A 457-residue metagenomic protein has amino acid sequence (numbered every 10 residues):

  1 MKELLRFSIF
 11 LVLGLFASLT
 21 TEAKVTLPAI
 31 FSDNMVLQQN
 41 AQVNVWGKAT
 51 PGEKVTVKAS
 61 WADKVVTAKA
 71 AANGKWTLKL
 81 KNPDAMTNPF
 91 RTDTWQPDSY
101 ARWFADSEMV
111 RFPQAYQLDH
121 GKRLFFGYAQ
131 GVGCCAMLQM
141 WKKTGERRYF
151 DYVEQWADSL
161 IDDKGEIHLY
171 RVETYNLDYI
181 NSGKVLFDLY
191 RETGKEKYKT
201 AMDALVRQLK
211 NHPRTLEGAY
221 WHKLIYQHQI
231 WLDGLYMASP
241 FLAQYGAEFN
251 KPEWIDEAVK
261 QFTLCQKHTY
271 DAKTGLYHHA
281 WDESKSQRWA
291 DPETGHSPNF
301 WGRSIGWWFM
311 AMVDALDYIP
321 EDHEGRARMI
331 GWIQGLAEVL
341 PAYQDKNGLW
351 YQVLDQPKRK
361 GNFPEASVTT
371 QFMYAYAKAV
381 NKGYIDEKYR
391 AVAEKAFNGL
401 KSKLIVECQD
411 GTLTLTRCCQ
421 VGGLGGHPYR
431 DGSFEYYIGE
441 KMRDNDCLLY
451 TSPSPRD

Functional and structural regions predicted by a protein language model:
S8-S18: Bacterial N-terminal signal peptides
A23-P51: Non-catalytic, glycine-rich low-complexity segments
G52-P89, T94: Extended acidic/polar, glycine-enriched regions that form or flank non-catalytic beta-rich accessory modules
N88-I161, E196-A204, H212, L216-E217 (+1 more regions): Low-complexity, Ser/Thr/Pro/Gly-enriched N-terminal "stalk/linker" regions
F90-D93, P97, D106-G131, K142 (+10 more regions): Solvent-exposed loop and edge beta-strand segments that line ligand/cofactor-binding and catalytic clefts
D163-W289, H296: Extended ligand-binding groove/face enriched in aromatic
L232-D233, P240-L354, N362-M373, K388-S433: Extended ligand-binding clefts on enzyme/binding-domain cores
Y450-D457: Conserved small/polar residues in nucleotide/adenosyl-binding loops
